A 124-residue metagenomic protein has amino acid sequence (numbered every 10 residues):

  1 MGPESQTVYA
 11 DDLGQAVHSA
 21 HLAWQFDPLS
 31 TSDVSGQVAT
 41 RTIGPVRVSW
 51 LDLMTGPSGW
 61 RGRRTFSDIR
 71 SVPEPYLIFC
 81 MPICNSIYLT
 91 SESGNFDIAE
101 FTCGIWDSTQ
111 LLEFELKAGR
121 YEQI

Functional and structural regions predicted by a protein language model:
G2-E122: N-terminal functional module of multi-domain proteins
